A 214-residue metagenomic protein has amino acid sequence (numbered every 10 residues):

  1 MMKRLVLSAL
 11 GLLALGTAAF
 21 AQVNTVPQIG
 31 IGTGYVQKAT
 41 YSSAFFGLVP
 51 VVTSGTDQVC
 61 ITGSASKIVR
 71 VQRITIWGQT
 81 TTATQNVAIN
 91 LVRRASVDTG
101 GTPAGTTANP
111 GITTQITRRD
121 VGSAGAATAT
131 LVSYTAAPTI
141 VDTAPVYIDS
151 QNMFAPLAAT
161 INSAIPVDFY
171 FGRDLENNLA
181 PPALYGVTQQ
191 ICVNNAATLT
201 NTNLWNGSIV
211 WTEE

Functional and structural regions predicted by a protein language model:
M1-L5: Positively charged n-region of N-terminal signal peptides that target proteins for export
L7-S8, K67: A generic structural micro-environment signature that highlights single residues at secondary-structure boundaries
S8-A9, A19: Cleavable N-terminal signal peptides
L15-A21: Sec/Tat signal peptide C-region and signal peptidase I cleavage site
N24, I29-E214: Beta-strand-centric surfaces of beta-sandwich/beta-rich domains
